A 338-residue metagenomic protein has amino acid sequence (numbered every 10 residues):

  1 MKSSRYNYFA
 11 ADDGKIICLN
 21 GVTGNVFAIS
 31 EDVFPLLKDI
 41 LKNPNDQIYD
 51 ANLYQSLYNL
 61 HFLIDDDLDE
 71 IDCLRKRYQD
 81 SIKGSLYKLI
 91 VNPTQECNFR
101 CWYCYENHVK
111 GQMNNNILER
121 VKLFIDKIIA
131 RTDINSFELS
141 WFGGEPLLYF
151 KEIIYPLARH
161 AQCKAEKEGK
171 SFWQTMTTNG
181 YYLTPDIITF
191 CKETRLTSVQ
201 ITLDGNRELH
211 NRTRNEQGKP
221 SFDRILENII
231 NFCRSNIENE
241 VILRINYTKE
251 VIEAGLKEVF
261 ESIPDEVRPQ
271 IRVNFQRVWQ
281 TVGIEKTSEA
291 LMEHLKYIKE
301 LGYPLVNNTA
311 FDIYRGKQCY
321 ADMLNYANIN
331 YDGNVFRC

Functional and structural regions predicted by a protein language model:
S3-A28, A51-I90: N-terminal [4Fe-4S]-dependent radical SAM core
S3-P35, V306-C338: Accessory C-terminal segments flanking Radical SAM cores
D32-Y49: Short acidic, hydrophobic short linear motifs in intrinsically disordered regions
Y58-N59, C233, K299: Alpha-helix C-terminal capping/helix-coil junction sites
I90, T94, N107-R277: Conserved glycine-rich "GG(E/T)P / GGGxP" loop and the immediately following alpha-helix in the radical SAM core
E96-E106, R337: Local cysteine-cluster metal-coordination motifs and their immediate loop/turn environment, predominantly Fe-S cluster
E208-R212, Q270-A290, N308-Q318: Flexible glycine/acidic-rich beta-alpha junction loops that bind and position SAM and/or redox cofactors in anaerobic
M292-N308, D332: Glycine-rich, aromatic-lined ligand/substrate-binding cores of catalytic and carbohydrate-binding domains
